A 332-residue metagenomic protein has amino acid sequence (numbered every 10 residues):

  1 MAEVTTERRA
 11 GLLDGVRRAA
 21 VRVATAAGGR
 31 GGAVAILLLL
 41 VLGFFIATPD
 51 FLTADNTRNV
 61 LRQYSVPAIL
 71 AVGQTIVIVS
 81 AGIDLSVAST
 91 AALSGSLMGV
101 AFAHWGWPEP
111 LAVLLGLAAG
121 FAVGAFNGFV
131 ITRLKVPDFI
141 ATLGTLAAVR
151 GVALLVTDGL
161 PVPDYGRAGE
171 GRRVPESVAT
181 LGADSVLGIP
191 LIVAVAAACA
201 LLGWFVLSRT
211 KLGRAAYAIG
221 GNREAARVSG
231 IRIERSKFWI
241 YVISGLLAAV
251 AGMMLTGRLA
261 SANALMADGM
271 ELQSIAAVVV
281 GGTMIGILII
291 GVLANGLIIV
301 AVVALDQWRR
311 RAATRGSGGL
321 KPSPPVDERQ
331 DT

Functional and structural regions predicted by a protein language model:
M1-L42, V228-R235, I287-T332: Cytosolic-side transmembrane-helix boundaries in multi-pass membrane proteins
R30-A35, V60, P67-A68, S89-L93 (+6 more regions): Hydrophobic alpha-helical transmembrane segments
I36-L39, F44, T48, A179-A218 (+2 more regions): Alpha-helical transmembrane segments of multi-pass integral membrane proteins
L39-W105, F129-V136, V278-G286, L297: Single transmembrane alpha-helix segments in multi-pass membrane proteins
G106-L146, I290: Alpha-helical transmembrane segments within multi-pass membrane transporters and channels
F139-R209, S236-W239, L259-A267, R315-T332: Transmembrane helix-bundle core of multi-pass membrane transporters and related energy-transducing complexes
L201-V242: Membrane-helix/interface signature in polytopic inner-membrane proteins
V242, A248, R258-G296, A304: Transmembrane alpha-helical segments in multi-pass inner-membrane proteins
